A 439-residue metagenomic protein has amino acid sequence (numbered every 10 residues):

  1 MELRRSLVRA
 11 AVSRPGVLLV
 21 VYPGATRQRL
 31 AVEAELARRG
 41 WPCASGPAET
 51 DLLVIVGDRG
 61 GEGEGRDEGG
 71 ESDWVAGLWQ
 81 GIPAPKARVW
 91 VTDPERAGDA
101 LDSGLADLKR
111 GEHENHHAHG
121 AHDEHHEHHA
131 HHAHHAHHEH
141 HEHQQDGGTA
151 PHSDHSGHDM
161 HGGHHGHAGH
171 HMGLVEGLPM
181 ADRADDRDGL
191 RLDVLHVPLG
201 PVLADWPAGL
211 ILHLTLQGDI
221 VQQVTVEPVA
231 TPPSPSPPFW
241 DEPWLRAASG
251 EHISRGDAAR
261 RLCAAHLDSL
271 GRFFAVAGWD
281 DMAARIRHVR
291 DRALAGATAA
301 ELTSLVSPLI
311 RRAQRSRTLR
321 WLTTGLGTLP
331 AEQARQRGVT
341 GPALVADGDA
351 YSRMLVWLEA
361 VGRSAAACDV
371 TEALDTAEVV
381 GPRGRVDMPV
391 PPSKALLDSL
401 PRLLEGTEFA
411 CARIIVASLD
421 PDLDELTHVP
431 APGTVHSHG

Functional and structural regions predicted by a protein language model:
M1-L3, G256: Short, functional N-terminal and low-complexity linear motifs
L3-E112: Cofactor-cradling patches in redox/metallo enzymes
R96-G98, D107-G439: Metal/cofactor-centered catalytic core regions of large enzymes
